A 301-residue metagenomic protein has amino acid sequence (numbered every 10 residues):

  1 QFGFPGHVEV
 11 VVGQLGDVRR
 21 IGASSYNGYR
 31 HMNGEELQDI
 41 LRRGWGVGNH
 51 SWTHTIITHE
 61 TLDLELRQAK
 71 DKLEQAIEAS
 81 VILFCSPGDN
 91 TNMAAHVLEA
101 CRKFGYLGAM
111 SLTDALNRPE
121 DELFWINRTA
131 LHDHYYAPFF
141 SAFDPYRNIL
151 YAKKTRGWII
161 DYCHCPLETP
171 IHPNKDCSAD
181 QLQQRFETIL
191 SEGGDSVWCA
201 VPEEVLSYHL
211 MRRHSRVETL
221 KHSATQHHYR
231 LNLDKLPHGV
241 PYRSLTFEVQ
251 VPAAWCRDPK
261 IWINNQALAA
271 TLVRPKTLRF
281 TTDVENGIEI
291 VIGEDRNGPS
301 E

Functional and structural regions predicted by a protein language model:
F2-V97, K103-L107, L112-A130, R156-T169: Metal-dependent polysaccharide deacetylase catalytic core of the NodB/CE4 family, i.e., the active-site-bearing domain
H31, D133-L150: A Trp-anchored, charged/polar loop motif used as the substrate-binding/catalytic surface of acyl/ester-handling
G34-Q38, V97-C101, N148-L150, Q183-L190: Short amphipathic alpha-helical segments and helix-helix/interface helices
H59-R67, F139-A142, D176-A179, Q183: Non-membrane alpha-helical structural segments and their capping/turn regions in soluble enzymes
E74, F104-D121, I160-G239, V249 (+1 more regions): C-terminal domain-boundary segment and adjacent tail
L231-L233, V240-R243, Q250, I292-D295 (+1 more regions): Glycan-association/targeting regions that enable binding to alpha-glucans and other polysaccharides
L245, R257-P259, I288: Short beta-strand/loop motifs in extracellular/secreted proteins, especially within beta-sandwich accessory domains
V273-E301: C-terminal beta-strand-rich structural cap/linker in extracellular carbohydrate-active enzymes
